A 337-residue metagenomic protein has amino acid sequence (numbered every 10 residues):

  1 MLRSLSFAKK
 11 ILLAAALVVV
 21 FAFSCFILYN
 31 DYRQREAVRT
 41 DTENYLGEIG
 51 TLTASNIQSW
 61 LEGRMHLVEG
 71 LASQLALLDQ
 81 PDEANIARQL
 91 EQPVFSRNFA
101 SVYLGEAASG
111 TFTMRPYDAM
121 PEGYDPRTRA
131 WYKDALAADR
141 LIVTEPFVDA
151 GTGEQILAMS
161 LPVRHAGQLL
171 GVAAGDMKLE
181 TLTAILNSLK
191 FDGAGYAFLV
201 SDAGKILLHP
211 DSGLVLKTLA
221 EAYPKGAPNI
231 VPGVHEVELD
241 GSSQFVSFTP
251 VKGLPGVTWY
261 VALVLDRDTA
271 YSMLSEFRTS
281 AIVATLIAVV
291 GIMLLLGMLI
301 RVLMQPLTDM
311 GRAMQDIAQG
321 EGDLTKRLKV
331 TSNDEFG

Functional and structural regions predicted by a protein language model:
R3-E36, T40: Extreme N-terminal signal-anchor transmembrane helix of membrane signaling/transducer proteins, especially in bacteria
A14, I27-Y32, S280, A284-Q305 (+1 more regions): Cytosolic-side ends of inner-membrane transmembrane helices, especially those that anchor bacterial signal-transduction
N44-T51, N56-V143, L189: Extracytoplasmic/periplasmic sensory segments of membrane signal-transduction proteins
P81-N98, D118, R164, Q168 (+3 more regions): Solvent-exposed, extracytoplasmic
D149, V163-H165, V251-L254, I317: Sensor-regulatory modules in signal-transduction proteins
E221-T279: Extracellular/periplasmic juxtamembrane segments that couple receptor/chemosensory ectodomains to their
L299-T325, K329: Membrane-proximal alpha-helical signal-transduction linkers
L328-G337: HAMP-domain and HAMP-like amphipathic coiled-coil signaling helices that relay input from membrane sensors to cytosolic
